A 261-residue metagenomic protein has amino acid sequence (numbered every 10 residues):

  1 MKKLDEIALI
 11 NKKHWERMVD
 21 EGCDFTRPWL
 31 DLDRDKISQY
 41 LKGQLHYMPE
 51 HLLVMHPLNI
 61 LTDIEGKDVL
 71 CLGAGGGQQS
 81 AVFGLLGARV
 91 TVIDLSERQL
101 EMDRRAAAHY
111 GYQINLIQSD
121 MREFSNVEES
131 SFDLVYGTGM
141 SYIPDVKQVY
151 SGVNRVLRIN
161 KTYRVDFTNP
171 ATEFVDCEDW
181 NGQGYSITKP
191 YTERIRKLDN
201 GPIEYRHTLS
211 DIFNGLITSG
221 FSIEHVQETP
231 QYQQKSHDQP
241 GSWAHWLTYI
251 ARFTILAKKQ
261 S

Functional and structural regions predicted by a protein language model:
P28-K67: Conserved alpha-helix/loop element of class I SAM-dependent methyltransferases that forms part of the SAM/SAH-binding
K67-F124: Class I SAM-dependent methyltransferase SAM/SAH-binding core
R122-V135: A short acidic, Gly/Pro-enriched loop at the edge of an enzyme's catalytic core that lines a small-molecule cofactor
D133-K147: A short SAM/SAH-binding and catalytic strip from SAM-dependent methyltransferases
K147-T162: A short glycine-rich, Lys/Arg-flanked "PGG" loop and its adjoining helix->strand segment in the class I
T162-R194: Conserved class I S-adenosyl-L-methionine
G201-Q227: Short alpha-helix
S219-F221, Q239-S261: Core SAM-dependent methyltransferase catalytic element
